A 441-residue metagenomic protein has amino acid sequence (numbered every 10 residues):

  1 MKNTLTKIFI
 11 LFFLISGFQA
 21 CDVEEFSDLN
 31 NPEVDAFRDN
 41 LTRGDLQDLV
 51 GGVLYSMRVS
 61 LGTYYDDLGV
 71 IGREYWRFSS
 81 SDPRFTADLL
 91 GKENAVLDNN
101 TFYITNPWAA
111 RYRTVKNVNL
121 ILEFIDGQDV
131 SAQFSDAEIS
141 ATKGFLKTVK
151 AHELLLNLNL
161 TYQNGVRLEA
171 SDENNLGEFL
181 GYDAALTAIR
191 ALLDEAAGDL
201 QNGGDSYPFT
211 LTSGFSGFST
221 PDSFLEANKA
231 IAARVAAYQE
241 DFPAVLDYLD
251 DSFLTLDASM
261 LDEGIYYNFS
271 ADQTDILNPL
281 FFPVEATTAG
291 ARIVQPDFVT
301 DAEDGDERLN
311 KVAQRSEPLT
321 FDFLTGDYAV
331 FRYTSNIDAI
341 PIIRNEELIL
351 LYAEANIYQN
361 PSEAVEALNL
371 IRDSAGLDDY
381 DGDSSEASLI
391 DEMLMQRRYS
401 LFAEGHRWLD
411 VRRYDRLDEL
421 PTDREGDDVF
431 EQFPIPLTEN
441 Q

Functional and structural regions predicted by a protein language model:
M1-N31: Bacterial Sec-dependent N-terminal signal peptides
C21-G72, D379, L417-Q441: Membrane-proximal, proline-rich intrinsically disordered regions
D22-V23, R190-G203, L225-L261: Aromatic-residue-lined binding/catalytic grooves and analogous aromatic/hydrophobic interfacial grooves in multimeric
T86-T161, L176, L180-D183, D194 (+5 more regions): Conserved, well-structured interaction surfaces
S135-A137, L160-A191, P208-G217: Short coil/linker segments at helix-helix boundaries
L186, F242, P361-S362: TPR-repeat structural position
D222, E240-E346, E392, R397-S400 (+3 more regions): Hydrophobic-face positions in mid-chain alpha helices that act as interaction patches
